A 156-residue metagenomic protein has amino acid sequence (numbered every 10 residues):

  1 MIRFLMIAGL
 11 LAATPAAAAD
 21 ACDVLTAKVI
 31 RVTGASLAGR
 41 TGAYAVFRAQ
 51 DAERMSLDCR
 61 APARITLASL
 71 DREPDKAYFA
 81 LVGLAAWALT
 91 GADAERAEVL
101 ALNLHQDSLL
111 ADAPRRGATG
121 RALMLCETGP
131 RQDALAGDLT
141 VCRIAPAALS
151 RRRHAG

Functional and structural regions predicted by a protein language model:
M1-I7: Sec-dependent signal peptide recognition, specifically the positively charged N-region followed immediately by
G9-L10, D20: Polyanion-binding and phosphate-handling cores
A13-A16: N-terminal signal peptide c-region/cleavage motif recognized by signal peptidases
A19-A38: Short N-terminal segments immediately surrounding and downstream of signal-peptide cleavage
S36-A43, A92-A122: Short glycine-rich, low-complexity/disordered patches
G39-A80, R115-G156: Amphipathic N-proximal alpha-helical interface segments
C59-L109: Long, charged/polar, surface-exposed segments that mediate recognition or autoinhibition
